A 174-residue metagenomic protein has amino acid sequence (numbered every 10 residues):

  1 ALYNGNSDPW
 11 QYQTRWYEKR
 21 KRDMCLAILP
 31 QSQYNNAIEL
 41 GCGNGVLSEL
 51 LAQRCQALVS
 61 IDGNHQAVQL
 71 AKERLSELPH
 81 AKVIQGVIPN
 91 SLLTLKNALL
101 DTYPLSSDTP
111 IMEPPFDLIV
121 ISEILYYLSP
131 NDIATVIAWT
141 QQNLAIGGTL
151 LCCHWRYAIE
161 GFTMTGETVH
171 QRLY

Functional and structural regions predicted by a protein language model:
A1-L40, N44-M112, L128-Q142, T149-Y174: Class I (Rossmann-like) S-adenosyl-L-methionine-dependent methyltransferase catalytic domain, capturing the SAM-binding
V120: A conserved beta-strand element that flanks and buttresses the S-adenosyl-L-methionine
I124: Hydrophobic adenine-recognition pocket in adenosine-nucleotide-binding enzymes
